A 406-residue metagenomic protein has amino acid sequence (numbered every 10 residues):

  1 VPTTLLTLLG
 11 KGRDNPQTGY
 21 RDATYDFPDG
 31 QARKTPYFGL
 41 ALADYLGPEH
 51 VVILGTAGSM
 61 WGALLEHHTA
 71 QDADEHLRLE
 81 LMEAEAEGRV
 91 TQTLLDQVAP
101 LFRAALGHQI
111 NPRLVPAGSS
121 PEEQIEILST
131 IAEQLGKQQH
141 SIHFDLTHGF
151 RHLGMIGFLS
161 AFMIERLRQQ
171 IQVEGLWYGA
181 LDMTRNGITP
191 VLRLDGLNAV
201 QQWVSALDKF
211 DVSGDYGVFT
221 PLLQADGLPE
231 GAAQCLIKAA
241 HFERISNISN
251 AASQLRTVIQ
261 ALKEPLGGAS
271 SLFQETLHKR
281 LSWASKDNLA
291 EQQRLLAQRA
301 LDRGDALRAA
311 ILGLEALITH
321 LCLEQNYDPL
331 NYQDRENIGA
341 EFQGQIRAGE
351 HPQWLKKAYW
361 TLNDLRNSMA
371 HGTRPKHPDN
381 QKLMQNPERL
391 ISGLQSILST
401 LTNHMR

Functional and structural regions predicted by a protein language model:
V1-S141, L159-R406: Long, low-complexity, Lys/Arg-enriched
G118-E122, L146-G154: Acidic, metal-coordinating catalytic cores used for nucleic-acid/nucleotide bond scission and strand-transfer chemistry
